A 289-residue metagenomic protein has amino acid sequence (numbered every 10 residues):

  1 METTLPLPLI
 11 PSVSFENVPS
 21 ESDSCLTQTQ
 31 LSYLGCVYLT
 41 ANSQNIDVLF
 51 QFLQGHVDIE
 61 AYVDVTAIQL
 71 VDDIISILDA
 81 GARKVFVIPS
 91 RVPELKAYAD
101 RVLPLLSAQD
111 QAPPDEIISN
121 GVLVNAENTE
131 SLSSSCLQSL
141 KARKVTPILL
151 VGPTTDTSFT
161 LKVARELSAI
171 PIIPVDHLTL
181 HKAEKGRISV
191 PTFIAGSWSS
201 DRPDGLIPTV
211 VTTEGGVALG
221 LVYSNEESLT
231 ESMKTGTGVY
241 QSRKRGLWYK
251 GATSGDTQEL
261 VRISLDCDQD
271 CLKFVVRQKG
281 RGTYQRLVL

Functional and structural regions predicted by a protein language model:
M1-V63, I68-D79, P114-N120: Conserved N-terminal beta1-alpha1 strand-loop-helix module at the mouth
I10-V18, T40-Q44, D64-Q69, P89-S90 (+4 more regions): Active-site beta-loop-alpha junctions enriched in small/polar residues
S22-Q28, I68-A80, D110-N120, L132-T146 (+1 more regions): Catalytic cores of alpha/beta
G35-A41, R83-R91, G121-N125, A169-A183: Glycine-rich phosphate-binding active-site loops on the catalytic face of alpha/beta enzymes
G35-Y38, E60-Y62, V85-F86, S200 (+2 more regions): Conserved mixed alpha/beta catalytic, RNA-binding, or beta-rich assembly cores of soluble enzyme, regulatory
A41-G55, I68-D72, P89-A99, N128-S139 (+1 more regions): Active-site-adjacent beta->alpha loops and helix N-cap segments on the catalytic face of soluble alpha/beta enzymes
D58-S131: Conserved anion-binding
D64, P147-V151, P174-L206, T213 (+1 more regions): C-terminal binding/interaction regions
